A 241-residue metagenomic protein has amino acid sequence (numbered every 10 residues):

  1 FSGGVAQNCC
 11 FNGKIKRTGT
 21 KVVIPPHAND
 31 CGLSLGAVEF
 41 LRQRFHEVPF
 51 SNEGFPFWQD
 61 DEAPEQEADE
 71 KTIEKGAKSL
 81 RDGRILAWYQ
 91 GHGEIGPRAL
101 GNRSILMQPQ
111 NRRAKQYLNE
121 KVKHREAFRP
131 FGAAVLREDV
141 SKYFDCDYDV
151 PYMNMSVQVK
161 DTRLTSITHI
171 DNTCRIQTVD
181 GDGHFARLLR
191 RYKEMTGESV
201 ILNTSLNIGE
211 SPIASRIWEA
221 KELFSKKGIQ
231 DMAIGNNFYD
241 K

Functional and structural regions predicted by a protein language model:
F1-Q7: Glycine-rich beta-strand-to-loop/alpha-helix junction loops that act as flexible
Q7-N8, N12-K241: Flexible beta->alpha loop and helix N-cap segments adjacent to enzyme active/binding sites
